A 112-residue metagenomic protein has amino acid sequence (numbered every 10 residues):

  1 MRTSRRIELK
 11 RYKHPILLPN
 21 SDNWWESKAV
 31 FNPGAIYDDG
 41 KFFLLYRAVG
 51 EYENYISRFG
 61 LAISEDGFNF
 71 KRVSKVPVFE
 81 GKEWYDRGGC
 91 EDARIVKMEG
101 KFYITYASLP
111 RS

Functional and structural regions predicted by a protein language model:
M1-K28, N32-G88, V96-S112: Beta-rich carbohydrate-recognition and catalytic domains
